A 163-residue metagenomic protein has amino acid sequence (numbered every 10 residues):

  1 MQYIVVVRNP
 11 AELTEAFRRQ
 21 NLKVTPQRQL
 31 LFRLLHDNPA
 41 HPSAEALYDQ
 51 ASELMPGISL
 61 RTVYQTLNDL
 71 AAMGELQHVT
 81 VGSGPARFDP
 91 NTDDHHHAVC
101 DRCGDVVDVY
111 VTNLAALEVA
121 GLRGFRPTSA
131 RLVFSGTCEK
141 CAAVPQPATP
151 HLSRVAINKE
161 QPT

Functional and structural regions predicted by a protein language model:
Q2-Y3: Short, positively charged and aromatic/hydrophobic N-terminal segments
R8-N21: Short, Lys/Arg-enriched N-terminal segment that forms or immediately precedes the first helix of a structured domain
P26, D37-S43: Short capping segments at the starts of secondary-structure elements
Q29-L34: Pre-recognition alpha-helix immediately N-terminal to the DNA-recognition helix within helix-turn-helix or winged-helix
A44-P56: DNA-recognition alpha helix
S59-L60: Short coil turns linking two alpha-helices in DNA-binding domains
V63-M73: Basic amphipathic alpha-helical segments that dock to polyanions
A72-T163: Non-DNA-binding regulatory cores of transcription-related proteins, predominantly C-terminal effector-binding
